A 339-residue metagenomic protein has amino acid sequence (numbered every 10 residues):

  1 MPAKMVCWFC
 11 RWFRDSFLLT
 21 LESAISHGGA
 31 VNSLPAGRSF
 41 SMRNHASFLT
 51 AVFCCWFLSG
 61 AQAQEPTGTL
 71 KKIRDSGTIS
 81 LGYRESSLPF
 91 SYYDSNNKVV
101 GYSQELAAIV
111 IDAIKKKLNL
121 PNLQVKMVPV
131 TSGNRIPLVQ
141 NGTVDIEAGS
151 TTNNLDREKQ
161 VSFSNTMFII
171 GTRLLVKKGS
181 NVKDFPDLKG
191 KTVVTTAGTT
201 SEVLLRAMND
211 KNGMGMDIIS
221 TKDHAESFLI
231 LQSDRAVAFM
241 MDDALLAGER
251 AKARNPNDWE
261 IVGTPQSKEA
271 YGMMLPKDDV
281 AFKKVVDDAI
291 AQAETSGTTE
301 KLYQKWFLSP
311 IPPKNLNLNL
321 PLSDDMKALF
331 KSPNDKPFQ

Functional and structural regions predicted by a protein language model:
T50-F57: Bacterial N-terminal signal peptides
Q64, E105-A113, P186, K191-T192 (+3 more regions): Extended ligand-binding regions for polar small-molecule ligands
E65-I146: Extracytoplasmic small-molecule ligand-binding "clamshell" domains of the periplasmic binding protein/Venus flytrap
L70, V99, S150, R157-M167 (+2 more regions): A structural signal for short loop-to-beta-strand junctions that line the ligand-binding cleft of periplasmic/secreted
S80, E85-P89, V99-K116, T152 (+3 more regions): Bilobed "Venus flytrap"/periplasmic-binding protein-like clamshell domains and structurally analogous long
E85, F168-G179, D243, A251-I290 (+2 more regions): Periplasmic-binding protein-like
A108, L120-D187, K327-P337: Acidic, polar ligand-binding/catalytic clefts
N134, A148-K159, L204-K211, A225 (+2 more regions): A ligand-binding cleft/hinge motif common to bilobed small-molecule-binding domains
